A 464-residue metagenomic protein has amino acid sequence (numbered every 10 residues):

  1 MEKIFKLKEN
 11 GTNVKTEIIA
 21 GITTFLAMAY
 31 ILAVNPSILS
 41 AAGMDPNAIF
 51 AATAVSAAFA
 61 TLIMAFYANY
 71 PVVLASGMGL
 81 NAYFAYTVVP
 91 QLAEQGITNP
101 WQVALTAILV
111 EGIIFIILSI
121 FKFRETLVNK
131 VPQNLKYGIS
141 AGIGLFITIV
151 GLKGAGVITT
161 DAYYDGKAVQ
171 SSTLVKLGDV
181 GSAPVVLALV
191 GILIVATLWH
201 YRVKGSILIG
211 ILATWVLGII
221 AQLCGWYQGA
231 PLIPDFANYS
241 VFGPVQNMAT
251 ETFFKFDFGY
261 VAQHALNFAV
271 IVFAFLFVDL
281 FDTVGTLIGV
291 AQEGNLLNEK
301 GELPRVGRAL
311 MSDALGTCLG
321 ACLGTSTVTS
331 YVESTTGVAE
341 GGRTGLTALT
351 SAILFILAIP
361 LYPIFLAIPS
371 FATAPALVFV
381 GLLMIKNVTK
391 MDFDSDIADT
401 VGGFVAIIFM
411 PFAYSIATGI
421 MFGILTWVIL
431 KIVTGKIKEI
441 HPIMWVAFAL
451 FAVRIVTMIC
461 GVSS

Functional and structural regions predicted by a protein language model:
M1-A48, T173-L177, I211-G307, F451-V453 (+1 more regions): Helix-loop-helix hairpins and the membrane-proximal interhelical loops of multi-pass alpha-helical transport proteins
M1-N35, S56, G77-I143, G289-N387: Helix-loop-helix junctions within the multi-pass membrane cores of secondary transporters/permeases
I18, I38, L127, G205 (+3 more regions): Residue-level signature of catalytic and energy-coupling elements of molecular machines, predominantly ATP/GTP-dependent
I22-A29, F59-L62, F66, T148 (+4 more regions): Hydrophobic/aromatic residues within the transmembrane alpha-helices of Major Facilitator Superfamily
I31, T61, T87, I219-Q222 (+3 more regions): Hydrophobic transmembrane alpha-helices of multi-pass small-molecule transporters
G43-L62: Loop-to-helix transition at the N-terminal end of transmembrane alpha-helices
A57-M78: Juxtamembrane transmembrane-helix boundary signature
I97-V216, L349-S464: Membrane-embedded alpha-helical modules
